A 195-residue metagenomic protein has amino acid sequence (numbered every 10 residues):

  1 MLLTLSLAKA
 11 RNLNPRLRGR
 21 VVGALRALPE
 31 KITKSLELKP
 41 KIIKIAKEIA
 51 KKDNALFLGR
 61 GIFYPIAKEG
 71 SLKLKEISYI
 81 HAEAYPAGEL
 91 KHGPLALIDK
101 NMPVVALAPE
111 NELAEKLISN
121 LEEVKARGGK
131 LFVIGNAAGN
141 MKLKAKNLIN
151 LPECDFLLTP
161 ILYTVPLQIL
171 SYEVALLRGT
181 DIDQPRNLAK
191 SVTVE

Functional and structural regions predicted by a protein language model:
M1-E195: A SIS-like phosphosugar-recognition module
